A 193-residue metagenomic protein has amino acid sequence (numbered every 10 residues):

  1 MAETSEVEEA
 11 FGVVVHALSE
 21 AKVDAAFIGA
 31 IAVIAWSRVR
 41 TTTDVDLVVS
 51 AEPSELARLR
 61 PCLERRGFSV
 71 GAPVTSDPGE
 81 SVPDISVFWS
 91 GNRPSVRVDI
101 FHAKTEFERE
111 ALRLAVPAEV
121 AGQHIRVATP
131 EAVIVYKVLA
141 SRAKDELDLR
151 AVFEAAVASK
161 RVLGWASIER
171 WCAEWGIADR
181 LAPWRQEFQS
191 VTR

Functional and structural regions predicted by a protein language model:
M1-R193: Compositionally biased terminal segments of proteins
